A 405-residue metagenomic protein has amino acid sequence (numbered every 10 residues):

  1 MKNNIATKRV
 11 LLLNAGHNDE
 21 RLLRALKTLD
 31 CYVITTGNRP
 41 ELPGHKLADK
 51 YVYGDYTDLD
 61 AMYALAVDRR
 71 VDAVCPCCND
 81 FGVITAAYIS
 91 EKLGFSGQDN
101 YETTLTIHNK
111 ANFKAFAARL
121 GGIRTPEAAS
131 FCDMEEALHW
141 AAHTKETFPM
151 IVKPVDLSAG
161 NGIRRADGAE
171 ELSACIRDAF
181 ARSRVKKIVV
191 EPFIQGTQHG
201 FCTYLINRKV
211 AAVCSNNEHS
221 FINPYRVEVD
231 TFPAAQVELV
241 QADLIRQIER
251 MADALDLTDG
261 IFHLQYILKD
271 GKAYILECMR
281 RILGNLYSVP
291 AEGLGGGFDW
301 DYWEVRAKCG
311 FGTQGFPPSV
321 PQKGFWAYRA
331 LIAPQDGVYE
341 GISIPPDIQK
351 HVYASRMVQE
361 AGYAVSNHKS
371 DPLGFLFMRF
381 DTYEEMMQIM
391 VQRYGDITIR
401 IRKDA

Functional and structural regions predicted by a protein language model:
M1-T103, E135, K323, A333 (+2 more regions): ATP-binding N-terminal substructure of ATP-dependent carboxylate-amine bond-forming enzymes
I34-G37, E146-T147, F311-G315, K350-A364: Short amphipathic beta-strand starts and helix->beta connectors
E91-G162: A conserved helix-loop-beta module that forms one wall/lid of the active-site cleft in ATP-utilizing catalytic domains
I163-A273, I282: Internal nucleotide-binding/catalytic subdomain
D167-G168, T203, L331-P334, L376-T382: Short beta-strand-to-loop capping motifs
D243-L264, K269, M279-D336: Active-site "cap" helix and flanking loop/linker of ATP-utilizing ligase/carboxylase catalytic domains
L331-A361: Glycine-rich active-site loop/lid that clamps phosphate-bearing ligands
